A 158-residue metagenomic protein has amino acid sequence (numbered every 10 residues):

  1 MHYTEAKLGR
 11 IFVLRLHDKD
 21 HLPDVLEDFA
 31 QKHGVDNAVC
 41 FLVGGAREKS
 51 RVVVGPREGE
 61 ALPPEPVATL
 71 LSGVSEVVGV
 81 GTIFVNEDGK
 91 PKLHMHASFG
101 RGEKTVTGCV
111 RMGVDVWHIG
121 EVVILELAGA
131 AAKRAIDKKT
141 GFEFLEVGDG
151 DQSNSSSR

Functional and structural regions predicted by a protein language model:
M1-L93, S98-R158: N-terminal intrinsically disordered, cationic/polar leader segments that include organellar targeting peptides
